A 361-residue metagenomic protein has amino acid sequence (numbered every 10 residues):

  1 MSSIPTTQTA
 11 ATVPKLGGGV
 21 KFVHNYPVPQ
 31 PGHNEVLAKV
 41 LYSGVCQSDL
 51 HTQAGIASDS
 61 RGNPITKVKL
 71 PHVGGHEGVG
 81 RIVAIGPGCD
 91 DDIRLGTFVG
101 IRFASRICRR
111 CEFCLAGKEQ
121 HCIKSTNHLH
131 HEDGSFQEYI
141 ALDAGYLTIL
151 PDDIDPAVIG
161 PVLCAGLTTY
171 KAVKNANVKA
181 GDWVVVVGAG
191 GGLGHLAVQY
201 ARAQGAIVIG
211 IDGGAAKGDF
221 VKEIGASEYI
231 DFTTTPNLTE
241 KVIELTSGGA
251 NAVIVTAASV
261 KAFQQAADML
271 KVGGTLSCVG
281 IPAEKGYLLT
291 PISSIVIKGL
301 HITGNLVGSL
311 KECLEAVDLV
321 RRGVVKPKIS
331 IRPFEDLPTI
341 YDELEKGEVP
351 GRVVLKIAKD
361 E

Functional and structural regions predicted by a protein language model:
S2-T6, Q264, L310-E361: C-terminal hydrophobic helical "lid"/dimerization subdomain of Rossmann-like NAD(P)H-dependent oxidoreductases
P27-G44, S58-E112, P151-D153: Glycine-rich beta-strand-centered segment in the early N-terminal region that forms part of a ligand/cofactor-binding
P64-P71, H76, S105-G188: NAD(P)H dinucleotide-binding glycine-rich loop of Rossmann-like/cofactor-binding domains, especially the beta1-alpha1
G145, D152-T235, E240: Mid-domain Rossmann-like dinucleotide-binding core that forms the NAD(H)/NADP(H) cofactor-binding site
D182, G274-T275: Glycine-centered, small-residue-biased loops immediately flanking beta-strands in adenine/cofactor-binding cores
K241-N251: A short acidic, Gly/Pro-enriched loop at the edge of an enzyme's catalytic core that lines a small-molecule cofactor
L270-K271: Helix-to-beta-strand junctions that scaffold the AdoMet/dcAdoMet cofactor pocket in Class I SAM-dependent enzymes
T275-S277, L289-I329: Rossmann-fold dehydrogenase core element
